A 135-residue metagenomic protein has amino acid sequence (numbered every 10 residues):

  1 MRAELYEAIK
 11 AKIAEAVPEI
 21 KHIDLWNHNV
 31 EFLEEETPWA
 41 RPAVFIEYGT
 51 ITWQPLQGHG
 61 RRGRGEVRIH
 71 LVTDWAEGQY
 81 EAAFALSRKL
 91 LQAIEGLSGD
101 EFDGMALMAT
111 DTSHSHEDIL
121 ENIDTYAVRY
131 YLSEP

Functional and structural regions predicted by a protein language model:
M1-T37, F45-P135: Charged, amphipathic alpha-helical segments and their flanking helix caps
P42: A solvent-exposed, acidic/Ser-Thr-rich amphipathic alpha-helical stretch
